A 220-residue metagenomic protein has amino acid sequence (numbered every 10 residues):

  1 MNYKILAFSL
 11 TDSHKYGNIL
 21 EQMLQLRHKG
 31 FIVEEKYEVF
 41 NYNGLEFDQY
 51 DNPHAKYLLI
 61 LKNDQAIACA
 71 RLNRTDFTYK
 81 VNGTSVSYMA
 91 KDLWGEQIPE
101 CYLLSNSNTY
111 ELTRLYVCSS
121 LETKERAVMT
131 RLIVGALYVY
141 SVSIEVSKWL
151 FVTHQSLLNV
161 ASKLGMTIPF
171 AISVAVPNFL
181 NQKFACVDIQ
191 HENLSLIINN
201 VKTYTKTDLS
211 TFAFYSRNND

Functional and structural regions predicted by a protein language model:
M1-Y3, N219-D220: Short, Lys/Arg-enriched, disordered terminal segments
N2-L10: Short, contiguous pre-domain boundary segments
L6, L59, N73, T113 (+1 more regions): Residues in well-ordered beta-strands of folded domains
S9-S107, S119, L164-V176, F214-N219: A conserved beta-strand-loop-helix scaffold within acyl/acetyltransferase catalytic domains
H14-E21, V128, Q155, E192-S195: Generic alpha-helical secondary structure signal
Q65, F77, E122, L158 (+1 more regions): Generic "edge-of-domain/loop-turn" microfeature
G83-H191: Acyl-donor binding region in acyl/amide transferases
A175-D220: Long hydrophobic alpha-helical segments typical of transmembrane helices together with their membrane-interfacial
